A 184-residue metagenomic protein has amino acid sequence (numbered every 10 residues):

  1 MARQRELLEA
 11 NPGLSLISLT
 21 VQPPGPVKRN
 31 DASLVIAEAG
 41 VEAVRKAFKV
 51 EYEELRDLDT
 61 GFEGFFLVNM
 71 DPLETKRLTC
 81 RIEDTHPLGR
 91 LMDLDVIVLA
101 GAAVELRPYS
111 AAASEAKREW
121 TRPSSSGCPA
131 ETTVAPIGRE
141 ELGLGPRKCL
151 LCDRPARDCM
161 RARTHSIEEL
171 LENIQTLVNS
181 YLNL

Functional and structural regions predicted by a protein language model:
M1-E54: General detector of N-terminal leader/presequence modules that precede the first folded domain
Q4-L14, V68, S114, R122 (+1 more regions): Iron-sulfur (Fe-S) cluster-binding modules
V21-P23, F66-E74: Short beta-strand-to-loop capping motifs
K28-D31, P72-T79: Short, conserved charged micro-motifs
E51, F62-F65: Non-transmembrane, aqueous-exposed alpha-helical and coiled segments at domain scale
R56-T60: A short beta-turn/loop motif at secondary-structure boundaries
E83-D93: A common structural junction motif
L91-L184: Cys/His-clustered metal-coordination modules, chiefly Zn-binding fingers
